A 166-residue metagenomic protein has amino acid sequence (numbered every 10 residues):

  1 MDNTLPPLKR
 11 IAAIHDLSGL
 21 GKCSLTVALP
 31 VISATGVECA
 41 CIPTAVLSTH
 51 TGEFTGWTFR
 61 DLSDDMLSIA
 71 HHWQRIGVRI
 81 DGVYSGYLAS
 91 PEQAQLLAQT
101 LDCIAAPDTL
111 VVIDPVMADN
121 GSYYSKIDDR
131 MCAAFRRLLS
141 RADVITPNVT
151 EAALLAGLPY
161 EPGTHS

Functional and structural regions predicted by a protein language model:
M1-D2, E151: Charged/polar interaction segments and conserved charged motifs
D2-I113, M117-S125: Conserved N-terminal subdomain of the carbohydrate kinase-like
S125-S166: Conserved phosphate/ATP/ADP-binding segment of small-molecule kinases
